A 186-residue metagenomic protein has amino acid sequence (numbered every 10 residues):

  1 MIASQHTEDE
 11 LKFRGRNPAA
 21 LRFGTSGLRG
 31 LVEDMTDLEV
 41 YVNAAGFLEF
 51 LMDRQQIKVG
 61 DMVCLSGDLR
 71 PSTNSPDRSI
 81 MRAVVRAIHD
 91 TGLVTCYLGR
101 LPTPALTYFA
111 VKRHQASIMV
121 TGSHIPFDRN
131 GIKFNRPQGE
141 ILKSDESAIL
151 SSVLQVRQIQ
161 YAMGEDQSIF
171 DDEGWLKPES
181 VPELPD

Functional and structural regions predicted by a protein language model:
M1-I2, T25, G99-P104: Short charge-dense sequence patches
I2-Q55: N-terminal glycine-rich anion-binding loop in soluble enzyme alpha/beta folds
A3-Q5, D9-A20, L31, N130-D186: Gly/Ser/Thr-enriched, mixed-charge loops and adjacent short helices that form phosphate/oxyanion-binding elements
R22, D34-A45, R78, R82 (+2 more regions): Electropositive phosphate-/nucleotide-binding environments in soluble metabolic enzymes
M35-L48, P76, P102, S180-D186: Phosphate/oxyanion-binding active-site loops and adjacent basic polyanion-contact surfaces
V42, G46, A105-Y108, A148 (+1 more regions): Alpha-helical scaffold segments in soluble metabolic enzymes
L48, R54-E140, V156: Ferredoxin-reductase
